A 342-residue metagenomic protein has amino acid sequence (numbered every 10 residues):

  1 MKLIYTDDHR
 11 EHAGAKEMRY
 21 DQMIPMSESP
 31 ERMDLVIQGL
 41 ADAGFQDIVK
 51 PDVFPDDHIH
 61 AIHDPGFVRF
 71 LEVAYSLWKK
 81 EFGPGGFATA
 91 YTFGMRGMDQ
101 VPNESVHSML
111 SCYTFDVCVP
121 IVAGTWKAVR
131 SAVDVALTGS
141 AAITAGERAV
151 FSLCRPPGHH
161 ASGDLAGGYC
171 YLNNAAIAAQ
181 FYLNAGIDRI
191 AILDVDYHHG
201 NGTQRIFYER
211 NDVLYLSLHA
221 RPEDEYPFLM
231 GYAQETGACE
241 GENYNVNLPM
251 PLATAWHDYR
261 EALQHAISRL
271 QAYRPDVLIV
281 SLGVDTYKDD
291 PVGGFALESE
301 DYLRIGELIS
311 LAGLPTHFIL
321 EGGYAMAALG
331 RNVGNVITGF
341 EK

Functional and structural regions predicted by a protein language model:
M1-L193, H198-K342: HDAC/HDAC-like amidohydrolase catalytic core signature
